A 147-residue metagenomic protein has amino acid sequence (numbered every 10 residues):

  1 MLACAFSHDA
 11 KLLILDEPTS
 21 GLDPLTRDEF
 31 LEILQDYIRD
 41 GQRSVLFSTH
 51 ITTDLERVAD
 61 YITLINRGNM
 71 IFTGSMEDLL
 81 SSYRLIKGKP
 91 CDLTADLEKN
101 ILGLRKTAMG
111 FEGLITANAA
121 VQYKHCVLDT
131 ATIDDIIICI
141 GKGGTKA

Functional and structural regions predicted by a protein language model:
L2: Hydrophobic anchor residue at the start of the ABC signature
L13-E17: Catalytic Walker B motif of ABC-type/P-loop ATPase nucleotide-binding domains
T19-S20, T52: Short loop immediately C-terminal to the Walker-B catalytic DE motif in ABC-type ATPase nucleotide-binding domains
P24-T26: Helix N-cap at the start of a conserved alpha-helix in ABC-type nucleotide-binding domains
T73-G74: ABC ATPase "signature
I101-A147: C-terminal coupling/interaction segments
